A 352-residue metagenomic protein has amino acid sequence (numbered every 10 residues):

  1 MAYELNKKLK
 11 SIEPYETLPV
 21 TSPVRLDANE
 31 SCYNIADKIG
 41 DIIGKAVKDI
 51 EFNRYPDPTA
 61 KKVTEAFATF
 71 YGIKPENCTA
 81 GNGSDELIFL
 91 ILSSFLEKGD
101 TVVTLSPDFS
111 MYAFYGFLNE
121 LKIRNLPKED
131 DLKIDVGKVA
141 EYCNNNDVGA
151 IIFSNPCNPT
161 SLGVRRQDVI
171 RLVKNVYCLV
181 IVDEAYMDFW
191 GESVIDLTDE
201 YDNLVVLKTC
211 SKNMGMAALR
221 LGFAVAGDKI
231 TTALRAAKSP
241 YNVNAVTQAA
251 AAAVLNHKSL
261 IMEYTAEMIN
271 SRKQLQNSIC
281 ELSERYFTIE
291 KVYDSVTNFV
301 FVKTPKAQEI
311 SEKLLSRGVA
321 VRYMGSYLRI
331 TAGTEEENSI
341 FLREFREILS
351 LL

Functional and structural regions predicted by a protein language model:
M1-R54, D147: N-terminal "arm"/small-domain region of PLP-dependent enzymes with the aminotransferase-like
A36, N203-L282, V292: PLP-dependent aminotransferase class I/II
A60-T64, P75-G99: Conserved beta-loop-alpha segment that forms the PLP phosphate-binding cup at the N-terminus of a helix
S94-F153: PLP-dependent aminotransferase-like
R124-L126, G149-P156, V182, Y293-D294 (+1 more regions): Short beta-strands and strand-loop turn motifs
D130-D188: Active-site phosphate-binding strand-loop segment of PLP-dependent enzymes
Q167, Q308, K313-R317, R322 (+1 more regions): PLP-dependent enzyme catalytic core of the Aspartate aminotransferase-like
I269-R272, L282-R317, A332: Conserved PLP-binding catalytic core of the aspartate aminotransferase-like
